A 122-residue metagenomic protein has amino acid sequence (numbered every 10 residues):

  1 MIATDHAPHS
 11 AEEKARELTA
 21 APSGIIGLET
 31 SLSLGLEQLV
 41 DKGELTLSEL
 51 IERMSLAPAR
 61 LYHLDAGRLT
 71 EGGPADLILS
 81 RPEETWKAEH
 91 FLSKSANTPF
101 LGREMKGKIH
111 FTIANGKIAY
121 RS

Functional and structural regions predicted by a protein language model:
M1, A7-E83: His/Asp/Glu-enriched, well-ordered alpha-helical/loop segment that forms or immediately abuts the divalent-metal
D41-E49, I113-S122: Noncatalytic linker/hinge segments flanking ATPase motor cores
P74-R121: C-terminal cap of metal-dependent C-N hydrolases
